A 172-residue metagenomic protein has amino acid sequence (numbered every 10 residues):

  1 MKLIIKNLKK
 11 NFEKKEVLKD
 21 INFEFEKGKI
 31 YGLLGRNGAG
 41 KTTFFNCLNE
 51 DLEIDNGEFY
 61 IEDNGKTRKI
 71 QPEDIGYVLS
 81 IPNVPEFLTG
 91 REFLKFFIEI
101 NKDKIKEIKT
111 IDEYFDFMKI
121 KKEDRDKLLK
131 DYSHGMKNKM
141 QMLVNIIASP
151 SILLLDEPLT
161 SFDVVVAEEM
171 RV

Functional and structural regions predicted by a protein language model:
L3-I5, L18-D20, P72: Conserved structural motif at the start of ABC-family nucleotide-binding domains
Y31-R36: The feature captures the beta-strand-to-loop junction immediately N-terminal to the Walker
N49: Helix-to-loop junction immediately C-terminal to a conserved catalytic motif
N56-E73: Conserved ABC transporter NBD signature motif
I81, E86-K102: Q-loop/switch helix immediately C-terminal to the Walker
K95, K106-D124: Conserved ABC ATPase "signature" region
L153-E157, F162: Catalytic Walker B motif of ABC-type/P-loop ATPase nucleotide-binding domains
